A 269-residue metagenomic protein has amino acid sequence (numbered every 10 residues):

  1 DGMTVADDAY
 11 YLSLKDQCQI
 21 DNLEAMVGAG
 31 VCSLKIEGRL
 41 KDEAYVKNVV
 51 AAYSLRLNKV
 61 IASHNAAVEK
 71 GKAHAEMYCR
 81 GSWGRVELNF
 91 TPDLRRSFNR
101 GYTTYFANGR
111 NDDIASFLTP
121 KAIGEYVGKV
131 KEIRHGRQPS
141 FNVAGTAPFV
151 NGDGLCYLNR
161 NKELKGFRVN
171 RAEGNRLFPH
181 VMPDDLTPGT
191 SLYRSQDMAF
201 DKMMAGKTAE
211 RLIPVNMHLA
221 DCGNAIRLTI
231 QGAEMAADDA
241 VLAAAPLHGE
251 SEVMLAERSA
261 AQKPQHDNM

Functional and structural regions predicted by a protein language model:
D1-M269: Surface-exposed amphipathic alpha-helical tracts and adjacent flexible/coil segments at the periphery of soluble enzymes
